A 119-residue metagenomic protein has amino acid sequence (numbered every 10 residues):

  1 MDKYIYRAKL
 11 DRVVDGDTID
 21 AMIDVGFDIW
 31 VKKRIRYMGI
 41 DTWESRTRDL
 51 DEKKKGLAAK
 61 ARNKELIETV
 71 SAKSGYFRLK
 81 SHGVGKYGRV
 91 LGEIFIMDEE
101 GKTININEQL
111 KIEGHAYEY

Functional and structural regions predicted by a protein language model:
M1-Y119: Small beta-barrel nucleic-acid-binding modules, primarily SNase/OB-fold domains and secondarily Tudor-like barrels
